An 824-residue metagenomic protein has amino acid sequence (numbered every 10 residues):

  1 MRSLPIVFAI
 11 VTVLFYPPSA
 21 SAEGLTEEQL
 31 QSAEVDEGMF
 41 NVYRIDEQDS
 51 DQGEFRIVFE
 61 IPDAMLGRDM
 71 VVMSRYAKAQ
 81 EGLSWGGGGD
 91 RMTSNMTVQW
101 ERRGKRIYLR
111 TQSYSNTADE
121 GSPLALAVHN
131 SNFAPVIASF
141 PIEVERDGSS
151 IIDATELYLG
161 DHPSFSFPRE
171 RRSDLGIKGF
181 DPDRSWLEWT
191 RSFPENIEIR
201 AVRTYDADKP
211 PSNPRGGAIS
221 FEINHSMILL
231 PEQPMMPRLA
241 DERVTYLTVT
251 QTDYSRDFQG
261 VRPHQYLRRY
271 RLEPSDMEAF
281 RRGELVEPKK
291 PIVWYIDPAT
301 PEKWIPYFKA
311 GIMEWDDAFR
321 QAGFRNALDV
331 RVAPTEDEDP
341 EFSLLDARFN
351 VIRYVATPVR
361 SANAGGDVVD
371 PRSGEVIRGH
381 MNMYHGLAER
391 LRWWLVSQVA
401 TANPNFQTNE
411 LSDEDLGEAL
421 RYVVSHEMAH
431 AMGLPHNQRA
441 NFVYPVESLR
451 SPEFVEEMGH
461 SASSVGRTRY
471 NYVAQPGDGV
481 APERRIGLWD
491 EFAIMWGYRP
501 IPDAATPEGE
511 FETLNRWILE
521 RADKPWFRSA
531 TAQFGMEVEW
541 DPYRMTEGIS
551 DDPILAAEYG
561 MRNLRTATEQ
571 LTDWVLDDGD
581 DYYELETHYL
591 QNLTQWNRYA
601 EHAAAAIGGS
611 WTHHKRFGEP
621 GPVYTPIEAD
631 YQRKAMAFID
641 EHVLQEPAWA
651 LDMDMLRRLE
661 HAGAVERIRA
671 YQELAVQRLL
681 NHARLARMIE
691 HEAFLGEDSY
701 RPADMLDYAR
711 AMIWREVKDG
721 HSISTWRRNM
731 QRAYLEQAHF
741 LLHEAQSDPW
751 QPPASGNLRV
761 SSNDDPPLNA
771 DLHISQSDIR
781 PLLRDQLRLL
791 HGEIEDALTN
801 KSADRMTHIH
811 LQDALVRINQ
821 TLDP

Functional and structural regions predicted by a protein language model:
R2-A9: Sec-dependent signal peptide recognition, specifically the positively charged N-region followed immediately by
Y16-P17: N-terminal signal peptide c-region/cleavage motif recognized by signal peptidases
E23-T300, A318, A322, A333-L391 (+5 more regions): Auxiliary tRNA-acceptor-end handling modules of aminoacyl-tRNA synthetases
L66-G67, K303-A327: Zn2+-dependent metallopeptidase catalytic core
P306-M313, D317, E418, Y422 (+2 more regions): Solvent-exposed, polar/charged alpha-helical surfaces in well-ordered, non-transmembrane soluble domains, broadly
M313-F324, A429-H430, L434, Y470 (+1 more regions): Sec-exported extracytoplasmic/periplasmic mature domains
V332-V355, E418-Q475: The catalytic-center signature of Zn2+-dependent metalloproteases
N441-P824: Conserved catalytic/binding loops enriched for acidic/polar residues
